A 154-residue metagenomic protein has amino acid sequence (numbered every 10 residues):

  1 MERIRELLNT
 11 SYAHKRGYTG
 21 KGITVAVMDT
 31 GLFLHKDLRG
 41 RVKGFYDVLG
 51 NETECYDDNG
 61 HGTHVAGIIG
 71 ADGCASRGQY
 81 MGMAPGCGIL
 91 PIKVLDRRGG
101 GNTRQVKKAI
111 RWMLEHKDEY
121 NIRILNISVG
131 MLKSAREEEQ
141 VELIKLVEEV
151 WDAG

Functional and structural regions predicted by a protein language model:
M1, I89, W151-G154: Proteins with a high burden of low-complexity, intrinsically disordered sequence enriched in S/T/G/P/A and R, requiring
M1, M28, M81-M83, M113 (+1 more regions): Detector for methionine-enriched segments
M1-L7, S11-H14: Autoinhibitory propeptides
R5-L8, D72, A109-I110: Short, well-ordered amphipathic alpha-helical segments that serve as non-catalytic structural scaffolds within diverse
Y12-V25, G31-G44, E52-R104, Y120-R123: Subtilisin-like serine protease catalytic core
D47: Switch/coupling segment of Walker-type NTPase motor domains
V94-G154: Substrate-binding/access-modulating region of protease and related hydrolase catalytic domains
